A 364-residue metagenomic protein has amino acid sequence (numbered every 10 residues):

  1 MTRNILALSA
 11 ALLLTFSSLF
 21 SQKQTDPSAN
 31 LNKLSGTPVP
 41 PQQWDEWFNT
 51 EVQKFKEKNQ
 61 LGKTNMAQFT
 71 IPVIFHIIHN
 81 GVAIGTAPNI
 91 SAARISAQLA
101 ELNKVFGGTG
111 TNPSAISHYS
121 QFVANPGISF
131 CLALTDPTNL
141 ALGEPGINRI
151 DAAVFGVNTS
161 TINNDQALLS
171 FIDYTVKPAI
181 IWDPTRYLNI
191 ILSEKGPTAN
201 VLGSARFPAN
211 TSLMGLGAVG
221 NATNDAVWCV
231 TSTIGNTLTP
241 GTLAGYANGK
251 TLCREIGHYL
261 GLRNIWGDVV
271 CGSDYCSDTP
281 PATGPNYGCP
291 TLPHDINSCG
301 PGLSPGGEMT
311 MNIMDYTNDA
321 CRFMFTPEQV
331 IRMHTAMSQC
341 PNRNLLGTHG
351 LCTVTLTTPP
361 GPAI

Functional and structural regions predicted by a protein language model:
M1-S28, L102, T358: Bacterial Sec-dependent N-terminal signal peptides
A7-L8, P38-P41, L243-G245: Short hydrophobic "helix-edge" motifs at membrane interfaces and signal-peptide entry regions
L8-L12, L142, I364: Intrinsic disorder/low-complexity segments
S9, L13-F16, P40, T175 (+2 more regions): Intrinsically disordered, low-complexity regions enriched in Ser/Pro/Gly/Gln/His and often acidic
L19-F106: Primarily auto-inhibitory N-terminal propeptides
N65-A67, V73-D136, R149-C253, Y259-P362: Extracellular (secreted or membrane-anchored) zinc-dependent metallopeptidases, primarily metzincins but also closely
N139: Active-site pocket-lining segments that scaffold enzyme catalytic pockets across diverse folds
